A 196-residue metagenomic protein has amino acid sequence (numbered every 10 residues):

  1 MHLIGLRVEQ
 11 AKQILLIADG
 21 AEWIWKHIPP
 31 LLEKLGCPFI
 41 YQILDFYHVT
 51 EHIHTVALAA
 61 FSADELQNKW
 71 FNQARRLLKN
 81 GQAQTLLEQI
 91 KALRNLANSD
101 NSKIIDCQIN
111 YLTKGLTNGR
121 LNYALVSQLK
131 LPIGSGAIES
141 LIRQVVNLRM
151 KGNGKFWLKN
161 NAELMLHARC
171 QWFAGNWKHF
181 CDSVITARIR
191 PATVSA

Functional and structural regions predicted by a protein language model:
M1-A196: Catalytic center-proximal scaffold of phosphoryl-transfer enzymes
